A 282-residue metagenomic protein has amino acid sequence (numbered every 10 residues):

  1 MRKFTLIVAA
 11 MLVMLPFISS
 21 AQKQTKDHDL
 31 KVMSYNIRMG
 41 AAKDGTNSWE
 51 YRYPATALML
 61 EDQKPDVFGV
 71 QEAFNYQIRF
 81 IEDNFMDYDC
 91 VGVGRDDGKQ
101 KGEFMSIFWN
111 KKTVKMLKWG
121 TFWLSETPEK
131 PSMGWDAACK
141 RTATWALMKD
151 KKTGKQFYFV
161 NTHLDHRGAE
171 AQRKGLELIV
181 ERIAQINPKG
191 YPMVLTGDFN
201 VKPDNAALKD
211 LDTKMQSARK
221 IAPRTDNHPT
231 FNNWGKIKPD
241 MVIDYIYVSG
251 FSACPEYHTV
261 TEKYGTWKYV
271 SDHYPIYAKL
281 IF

Functional and structural regions predicted by a protein language model:
M1-V8: Bacterial N-terminal signal peptides that target proteins for export
R2, S19-N84, D97-G102, E177 (+1 more regions): N-terminal, active-site-proximal structural segment of metallo-dependent hydrolase catalytic domains
V8-P16: Bacterial N-terminal signal peptides
D29-A41, M105, L117-F122, K155-L164: Active-site-proximal beta-strand elements of phosphoester/diester hydrolases
S34-P54, Q100, L124-A138, D165-G168 (+1 more regions): Acidic/histidine-rich helix-loop elements that form or flank divalent-metal/phosphate-binding sites at the catalytic
R38, F74, H163-D165, F199-K202 (+2 more regions): Catalytic metal-binding/acid-base residues of hydrolase active sites
V67-Q156, A253, H258-V260: Structured beta-strand-rich core segments of catalytic domains in phosphoester-bond hydrolases
E170, K174, A184-M193, N200-F282: Metal-dependent phosphoester-hydrolase catalytic domains
